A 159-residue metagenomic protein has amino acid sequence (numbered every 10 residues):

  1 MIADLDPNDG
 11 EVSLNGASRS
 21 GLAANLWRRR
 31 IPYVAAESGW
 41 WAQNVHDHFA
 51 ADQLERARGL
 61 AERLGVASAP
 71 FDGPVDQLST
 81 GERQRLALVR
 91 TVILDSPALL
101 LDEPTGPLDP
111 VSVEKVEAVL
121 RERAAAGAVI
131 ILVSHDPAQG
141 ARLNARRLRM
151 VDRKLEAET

Functional and structural regions predicted by a protein language model:
S18-P32: ABC ATPase NBD coupling module
R30, E37-A57: Q-loop/switch helix immediately C-terminal to the Walker
P74-L78, E82: Conserved ABC ATPase signature
L88-V89: Hydrophobic anchor residue at the start of the ABC signature
L99-E103: Catalytic Walker B motif of ABC-type/P-loop ATPase nucleotide-binding domains
P110-S112: Helix N-cap at the start of a conserved alpha-helix in ABC-type nucleotide-binding domains
V133-H135: H-loop/switch region of ABC-family ATPase nucleotide-binding domains
